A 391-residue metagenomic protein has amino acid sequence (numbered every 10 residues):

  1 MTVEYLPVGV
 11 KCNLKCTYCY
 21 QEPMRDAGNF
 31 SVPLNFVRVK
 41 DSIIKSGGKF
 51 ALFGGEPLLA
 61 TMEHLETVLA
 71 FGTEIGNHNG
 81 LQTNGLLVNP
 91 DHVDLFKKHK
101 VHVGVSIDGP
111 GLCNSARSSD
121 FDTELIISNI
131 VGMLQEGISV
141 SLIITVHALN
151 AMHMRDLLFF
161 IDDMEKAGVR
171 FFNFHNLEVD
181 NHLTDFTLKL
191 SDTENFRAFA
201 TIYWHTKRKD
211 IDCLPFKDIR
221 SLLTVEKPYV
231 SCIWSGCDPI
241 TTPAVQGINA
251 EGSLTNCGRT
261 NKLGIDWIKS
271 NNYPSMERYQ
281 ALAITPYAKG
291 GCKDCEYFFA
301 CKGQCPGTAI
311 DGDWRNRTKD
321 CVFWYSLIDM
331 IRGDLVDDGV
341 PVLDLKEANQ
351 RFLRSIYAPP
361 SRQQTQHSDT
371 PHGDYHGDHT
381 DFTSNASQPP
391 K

Functional and structural regions predicted by a protein language model:
M1-L34: Canonical Radical SAM [4Fe-4S] cluster-binding loop centered on the CxxxCxxC motif and its immediate flanking residues
K15, C19-E22, T260, F298 (+2 more regions): Cys/His-rich metal-chelating microdomains
R25, F36-A51, A60-V179, T184-S191: Radical SAM/AdoMet-radical enzyme domain recognition
E194-P228, S253-G303: C-terminal accessory region of radical SAM enzymes
E226-G236: Short, basic/aromatic recognition patches
S235-P243: Short, small/polar residue-rich loop motifs at catalytic or cofactor-binding pockets
I248-E251: Short, acidic, Ser/Thr-enriched surface-loop or helix-capping motifs
Y287-K391: Radical SAM enzyme core and accessory elements
